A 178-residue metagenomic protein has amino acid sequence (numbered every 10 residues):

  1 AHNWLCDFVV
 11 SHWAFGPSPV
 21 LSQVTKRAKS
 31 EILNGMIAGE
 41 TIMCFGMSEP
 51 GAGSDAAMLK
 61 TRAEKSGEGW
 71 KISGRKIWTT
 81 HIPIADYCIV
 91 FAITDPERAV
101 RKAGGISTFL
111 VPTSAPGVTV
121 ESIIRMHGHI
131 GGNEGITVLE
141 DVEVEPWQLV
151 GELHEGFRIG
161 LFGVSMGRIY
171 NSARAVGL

Functional and structural regions predicted by a protein language model:
A1-E40, T80-Y87, V176: Internal helix-loop-helix
V9-V10, G51-S54, W78-H81, A99-V100 (+1 more regions): Short Gly/Pro-enriched turn/cap motifs at secondary-structure boundaries
T25, F109, L139: Residue-level signal for inorganic ion chemistry
E31-I32, L59, R75-I77, E121-R125: Short beta-alpha junctions and helix-cap segments that line functional grooves
G39-M47, F91: A short, Trp-centered hydrophobic/proline-enriched beta-strand micro-motif
T61-E64: A structural signal for short hydrophobic beta-strand segments in well-ordered beta-sheet cores
S73-V120: A short core secondary-structure module
V118-L178: Glycine-rich beta->alpha junctions and the first turn(s) of the following alpha-helix
